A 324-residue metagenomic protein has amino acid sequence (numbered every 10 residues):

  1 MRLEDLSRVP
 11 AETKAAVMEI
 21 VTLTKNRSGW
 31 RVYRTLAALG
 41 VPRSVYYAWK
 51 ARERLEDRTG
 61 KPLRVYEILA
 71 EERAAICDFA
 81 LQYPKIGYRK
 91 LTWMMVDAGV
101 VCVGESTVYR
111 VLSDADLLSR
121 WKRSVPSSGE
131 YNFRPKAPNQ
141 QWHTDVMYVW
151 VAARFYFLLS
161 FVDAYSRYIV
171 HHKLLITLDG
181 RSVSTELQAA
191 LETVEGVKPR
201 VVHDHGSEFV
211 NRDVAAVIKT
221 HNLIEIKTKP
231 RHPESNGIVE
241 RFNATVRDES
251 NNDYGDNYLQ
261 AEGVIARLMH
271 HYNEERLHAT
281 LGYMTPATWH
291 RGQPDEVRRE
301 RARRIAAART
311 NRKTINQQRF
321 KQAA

Functional and structural regions predicted by a protein language model:
S7-R43: Double-stranded DNA-binding cores of transcription factors and transposases
R8-E12, Y47-Q141, H232-P233, H290-P294: Basic, flexible linker segments flanking DNA-binding modules in nucleic acid-interacting mobile-element proteins
G29-R31, I86, D256: Residue-level signal for the short linker/turn that defines the boundary of a DNA-recognition helix
T35-L36, Y46, I76, L91 (+12 more regions): Mobile genetic element proteins and their domesticated derivatives, centered on retroelements and DNA transposons
V96-D97, V101-C102, S106-V162, Y168 (+3 more regions): Mobile-element integrase/transposase regions, centering on the N-terminal DNA-binding/Zn-coordinating module
L178, E195-N211, N236, Y283-A287: Acidic/histidine-rich, metal-coordinating catalytic segments
R200-H205, K219-I238, N252-Y258: RNase H-like polynucleotidyl transferase catalytic core
K219-H221, A244-A324: C-terminal domain-tail junction helix/linker
